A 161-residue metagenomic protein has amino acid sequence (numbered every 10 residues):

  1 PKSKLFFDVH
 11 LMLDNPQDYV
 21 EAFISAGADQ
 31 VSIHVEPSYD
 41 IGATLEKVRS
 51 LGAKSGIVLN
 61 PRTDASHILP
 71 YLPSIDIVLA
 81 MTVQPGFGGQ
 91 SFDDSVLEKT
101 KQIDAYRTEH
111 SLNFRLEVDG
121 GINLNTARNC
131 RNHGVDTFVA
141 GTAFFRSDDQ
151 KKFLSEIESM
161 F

Functional and structural regions predicted by a protein language model:
P1-A53, I57: Glycine/small-residue-rich loop that forms an oxyanion/phosphate-binding "nest" at active or ligand-binding sites
P1-V9, K47-G56, V96-L116, E156-F161: Alpha-helix-loop-beta-strand connector modules within alpha/beta enzyme cores
F7-L11, V31-I33, S55-L59, V78-A80 (+2 more regions): Hydrophobic faces of well-ordered beta-strands that scaffold small-molecule active sites in alpha/beta enzyme cores
M12-P16, E36, N60-R62, T82-Q84 (+2 more regions): Active-site beta-loop-alpha junctions enriched in small/polar residues
Q17-S25, T63-I75, G120-T137: Catalytic cores of alpha/beta
F23, V78, I103, D119 (+3 more regions): Conserved, mostly hydrophobic/aromatic
I33-Y39, L79-Q90, H133-F153: Glycine-rich phosphate-binding active-site loops on the catalytic face of alpha/beta enzymes
P61, L69-R115, K152-F153: Glycine/Thr-rich beta-alpha phosphate-binding loop at enzyme active sites
